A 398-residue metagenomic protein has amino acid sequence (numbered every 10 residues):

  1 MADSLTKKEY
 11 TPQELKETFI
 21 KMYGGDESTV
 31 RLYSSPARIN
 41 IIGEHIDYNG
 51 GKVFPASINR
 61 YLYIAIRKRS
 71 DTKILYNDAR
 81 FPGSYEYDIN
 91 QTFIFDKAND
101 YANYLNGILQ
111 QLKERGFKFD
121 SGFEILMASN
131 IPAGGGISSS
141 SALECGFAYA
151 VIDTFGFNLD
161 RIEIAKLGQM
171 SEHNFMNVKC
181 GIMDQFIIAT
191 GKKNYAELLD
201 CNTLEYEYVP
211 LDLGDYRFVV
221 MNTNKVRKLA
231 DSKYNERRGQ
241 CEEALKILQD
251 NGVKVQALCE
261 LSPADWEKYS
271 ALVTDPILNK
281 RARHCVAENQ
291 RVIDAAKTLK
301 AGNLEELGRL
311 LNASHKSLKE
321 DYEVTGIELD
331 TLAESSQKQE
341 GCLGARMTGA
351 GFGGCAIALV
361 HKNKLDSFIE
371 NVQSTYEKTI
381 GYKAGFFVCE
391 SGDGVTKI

Functional and structural regions predicted by a protein language model:
M1-Y33, N40-K52, E86-Q91, A98-D212 (+3 more regions): Gly/Ser-rich oxyanion-binding loop with an adjacent helix/lid that shapes the negatively charged ligand pocket
A2-R38, Y63, R67-A98, Y195-G344 (+1 more regions): C-terminal nucleotide
G50-S57, R237-R238: Short Gly/aromatic-enriched secondary-structure transition segments
F54-S57, A65-K68, G116-F117: Short, charge-rich binding segments
S141-A142, C355-L359: FabD-like malonyl-/acyl-CoA
F352: Glycine-rich phosphate-binding loop
